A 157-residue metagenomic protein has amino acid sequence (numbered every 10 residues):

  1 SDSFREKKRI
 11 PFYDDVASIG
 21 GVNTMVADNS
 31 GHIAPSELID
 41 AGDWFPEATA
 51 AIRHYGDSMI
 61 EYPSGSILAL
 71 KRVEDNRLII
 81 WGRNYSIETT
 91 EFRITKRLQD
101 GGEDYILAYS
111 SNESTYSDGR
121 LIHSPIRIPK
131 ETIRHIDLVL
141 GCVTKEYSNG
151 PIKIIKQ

Functional and structural regions predicted by a protein language model:
S1-S64, E74-R77, P129-I133, G141-Q157: Short, positionally conserved secondary-structure boundary motifs
P63, I67-Q157: C-terminal regulatory/effector modules of DNA-binding transcriptional regulators
